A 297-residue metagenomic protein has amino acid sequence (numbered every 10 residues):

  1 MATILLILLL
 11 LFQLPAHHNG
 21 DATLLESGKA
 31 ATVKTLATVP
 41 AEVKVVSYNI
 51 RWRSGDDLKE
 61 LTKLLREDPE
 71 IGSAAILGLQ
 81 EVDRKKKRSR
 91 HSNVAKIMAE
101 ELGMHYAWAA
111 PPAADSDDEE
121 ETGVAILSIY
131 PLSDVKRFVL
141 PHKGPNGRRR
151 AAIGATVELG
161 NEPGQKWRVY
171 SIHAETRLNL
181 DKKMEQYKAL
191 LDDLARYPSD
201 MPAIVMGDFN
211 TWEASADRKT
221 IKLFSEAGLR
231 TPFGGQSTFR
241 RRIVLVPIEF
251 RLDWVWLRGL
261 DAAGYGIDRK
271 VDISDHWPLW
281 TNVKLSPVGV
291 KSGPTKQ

Functional and structural regions predicted by a protein language model:
T3, L11-E101, Y106-W108, A113-T122 (+2 more regions): N-terminal, active-site-proximal structural segment of metallo-dependent hydrolase catalytic domains
T32-V46, E120-V124, S128-D134, G147-S171 (+1 more regions): Beta-strand-turn-beta hairpins that frame and shape the catalytic cleft of phosphate-ester-processing enzymes
V43-I50, L64-H91, L127, A155 (+5 more regions): Active-site beta-strand/loop signature of hydrolases that rely on acidic residues for catalysis
W52, R137-P145, I172-L180: Surface-exposed cleft-lining segments at the edges of enzyme active sites
R53-E60, R90, G147-R149, K182-A189 (+3 more regions): Soluble or luminal CAZymes and related metallo-dependent hydrolases
R66, E70-I71, A99-G103, A107 (+4 more regions): Sec-exported extracytoplasmic/periplasmic mature domains
R90-H91, M104-S128, R148, D200-A203 (+1 more regions): Active site of divalent-metal-dependent phosphoester/diester hydrolases
D134-V139, Y265-D268, K291-K296: Short, charged, solvent-exposed linker or helix-capping segments at domain edges/interfaces that act as flexible hinges
